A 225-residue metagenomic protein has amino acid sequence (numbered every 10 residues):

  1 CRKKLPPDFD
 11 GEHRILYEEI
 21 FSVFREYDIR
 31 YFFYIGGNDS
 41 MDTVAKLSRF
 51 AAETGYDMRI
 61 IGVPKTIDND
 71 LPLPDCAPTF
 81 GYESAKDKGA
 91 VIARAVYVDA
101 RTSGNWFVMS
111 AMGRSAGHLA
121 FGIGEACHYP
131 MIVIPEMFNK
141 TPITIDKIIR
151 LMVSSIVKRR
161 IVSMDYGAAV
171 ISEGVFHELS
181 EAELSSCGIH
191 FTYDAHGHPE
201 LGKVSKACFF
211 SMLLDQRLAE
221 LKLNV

Functional and structural regions predicted by a protein language model:
C1-Y27: Glycine-rich nucleotide/cofactor/substrate-binding loop typically near the N-terminus or early in the first domain
S22-V23, Y31-G36, D42-D57, P74-N224: Accessory alpha-helical/coil subdomains and C-terminal extensions that flank or cap enzyme catalytic cores
P64: Anion-recognition interface
